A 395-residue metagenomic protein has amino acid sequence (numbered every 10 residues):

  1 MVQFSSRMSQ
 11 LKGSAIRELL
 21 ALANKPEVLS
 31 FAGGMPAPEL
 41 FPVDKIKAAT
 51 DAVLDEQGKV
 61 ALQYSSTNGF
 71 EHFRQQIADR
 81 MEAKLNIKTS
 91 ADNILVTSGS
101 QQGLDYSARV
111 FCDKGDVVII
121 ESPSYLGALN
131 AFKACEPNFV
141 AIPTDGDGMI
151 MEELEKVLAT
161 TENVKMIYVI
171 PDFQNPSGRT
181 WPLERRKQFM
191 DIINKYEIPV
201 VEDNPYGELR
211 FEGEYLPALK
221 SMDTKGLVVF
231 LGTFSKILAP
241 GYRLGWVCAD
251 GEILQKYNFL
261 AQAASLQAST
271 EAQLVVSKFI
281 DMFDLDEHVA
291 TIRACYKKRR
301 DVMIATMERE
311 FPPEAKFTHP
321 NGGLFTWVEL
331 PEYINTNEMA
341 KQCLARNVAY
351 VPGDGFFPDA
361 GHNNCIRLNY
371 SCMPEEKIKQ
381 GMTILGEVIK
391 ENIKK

Functional and structural regions predicted by a protein language model:
M1, A345, P358-K395: PLP-dependent enzyme catalytic core of the Aspartate aminotransferase-like
R7-G99, Y106, D281-M282, A349 (+1 more regions): N-terminal small-domain helix-loop-helix segment of the aminotransferase-like
V60-E197, V201, G207-K225, Y296 (+2 more regions): Conserved core of the PLP fold type I
H72, K256-F259, A290-V302, Q380 (+1 more regions): A non-catalytic, amphipathic alpha-helix used as a structural packing/dimerization or gating element in enzyme scaffolds
S221-A294: Conserved core segment of the aminotransferase class I/II
I253, V328-R367, Q380: Conserved C-terminal alpha-helix-loop-beta "cap" of PLP-dependent enzymes that closes/shapes the active-site mouth
S277, A294-I304, K316-E329, M339: Conserved glycine-rich beta-strand-loop-beta hairpin in the small C-terminal domain of fold type I
